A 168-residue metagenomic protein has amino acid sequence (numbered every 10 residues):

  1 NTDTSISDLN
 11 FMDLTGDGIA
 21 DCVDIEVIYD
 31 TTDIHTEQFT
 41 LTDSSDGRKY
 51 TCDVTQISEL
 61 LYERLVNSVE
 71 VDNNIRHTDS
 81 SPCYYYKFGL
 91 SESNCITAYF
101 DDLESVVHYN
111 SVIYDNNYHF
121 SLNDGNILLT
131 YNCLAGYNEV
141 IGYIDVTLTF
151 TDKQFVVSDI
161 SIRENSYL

Functional and structural regions predicted by a protein language model:
N1-T4, R48-S58, I96-D101: Blade-edge motifs of beta-propeller repeat domains
S5-L14, S68-D72, D115-L122: Beta-propeller blade termini
L14-V27, T32, N123-T130: Acidic/hydrophobic-patterned starts of short beta strands in beta-sheet-rich repeat architectures
D30-T42, Y137-V146: Structural motif
D46-C52, K153-S158: Beta-strand initiation motifs
Y50-D72: Long, charge-dense
T78-Y118, Y137: A conserved mid-domain beta-alpha-beta active-site/ligand-binding segment of alpha/beta enzyme cores
V107-L168: Extended, basic/helix-rich recognition subdomains
